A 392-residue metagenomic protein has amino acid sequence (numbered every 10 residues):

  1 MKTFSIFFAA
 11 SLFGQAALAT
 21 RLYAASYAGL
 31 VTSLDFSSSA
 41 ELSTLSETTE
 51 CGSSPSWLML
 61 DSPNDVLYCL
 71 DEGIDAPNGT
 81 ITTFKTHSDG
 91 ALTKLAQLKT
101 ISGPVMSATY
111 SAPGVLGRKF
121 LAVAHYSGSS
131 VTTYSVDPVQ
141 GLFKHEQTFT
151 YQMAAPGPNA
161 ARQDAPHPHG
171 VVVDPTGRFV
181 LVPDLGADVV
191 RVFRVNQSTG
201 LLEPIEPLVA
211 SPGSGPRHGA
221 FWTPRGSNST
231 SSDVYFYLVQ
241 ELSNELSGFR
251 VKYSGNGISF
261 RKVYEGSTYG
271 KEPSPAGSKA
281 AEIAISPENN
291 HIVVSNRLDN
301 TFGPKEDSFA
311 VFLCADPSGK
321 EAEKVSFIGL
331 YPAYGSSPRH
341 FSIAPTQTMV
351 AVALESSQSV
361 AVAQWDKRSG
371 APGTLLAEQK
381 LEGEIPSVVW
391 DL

Functional and structural regions predicted by a protein language model:
M1-R21: Fungal secretory targeting signals
A19-T20, P63-D65, G117-K119, T176-R178 (+4 more regions): Short coil/turn segments that connect the beta-strands within blades of beta-propeller domains
S33-E41, T83-A91, T133-K144, F193-L201 (+3 more regions): Short loop/turn segments immediately following beta-strands, especially the blade-tip and inter-blade linker loops
S43-E50, T93-K99, Q147, A155-A161 (+4 more regions): A short beta-strand motif characteristic of beta-propeller blades
T44-R118: Blade-loop segments of beta-propeller domains
A91-G170: Asp-box/WD-like beta-propeller blade repeats and closely related beta-sheet repeat scaffolds
G277-A353: Loop/turn-rich, solvent-exposed surfaces of beta-rich toroidal or solenoidal domains
